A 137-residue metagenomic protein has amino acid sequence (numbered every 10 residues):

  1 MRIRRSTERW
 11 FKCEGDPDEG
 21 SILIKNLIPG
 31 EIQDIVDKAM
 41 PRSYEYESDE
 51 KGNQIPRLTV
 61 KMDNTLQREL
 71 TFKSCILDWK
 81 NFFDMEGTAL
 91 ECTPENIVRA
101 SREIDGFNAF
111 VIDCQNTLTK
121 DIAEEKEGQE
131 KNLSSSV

Functional and structural regions predicted by a protein language model:
M1-R9: Extended acidic low-complexity intrinsically disordered regions
W10-K12, L23: Ser/Thr- (and often Asn-) enriched beta-sheet segments in non-cytosolic proteins
G15-E19: Glycine-centered tight beta-turn/hairpin loop motif at sheet-sheet or coil-to-beta transitions
G20-V137: Short, surface-exposed, charged amphipathic helix/loop patches that serve as local interaction elements
